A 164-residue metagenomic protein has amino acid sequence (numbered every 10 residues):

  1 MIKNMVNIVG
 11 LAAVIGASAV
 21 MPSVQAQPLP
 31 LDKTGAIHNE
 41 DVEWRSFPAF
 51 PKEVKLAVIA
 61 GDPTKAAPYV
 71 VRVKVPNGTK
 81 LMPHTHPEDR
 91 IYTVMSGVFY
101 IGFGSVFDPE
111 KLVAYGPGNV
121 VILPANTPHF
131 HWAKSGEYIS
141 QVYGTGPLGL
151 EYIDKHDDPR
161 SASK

Functional and structural regions predicted by a protein language model:
M1-L11, A19-V20: Bacterial N-terminal signal peptides that target proteins for export
I15-Q25: C-terminal segment of classical bacterial N-terminal signal peptides
V24-Y69, K155-K164: A short, N-terminal "cap"/entry segment at the start of jelly-roll beta-barrel domains of the cupin/DSBH fold
K33-A36, E110, F130-K164: Double-stranded beta-helix
D62-T64, F99, S105-A125: Short acidic-glycine-tyrosine-enriched beta hairpin
A66-H86, A114, P124-A125: Conserved short histidine dyad/triad with adjacent acidic residue
P76-T79, T85-V106: Glycine- and acidic-residue-biased ligand/ion/polar-headgroup-sensing regions
L81-P83, I101-G102, L123, P128-K134: Short beta-strand His + acidic residue motifs that chelate non-heme Fe in jelly-roll/DSBH and cupin folds
